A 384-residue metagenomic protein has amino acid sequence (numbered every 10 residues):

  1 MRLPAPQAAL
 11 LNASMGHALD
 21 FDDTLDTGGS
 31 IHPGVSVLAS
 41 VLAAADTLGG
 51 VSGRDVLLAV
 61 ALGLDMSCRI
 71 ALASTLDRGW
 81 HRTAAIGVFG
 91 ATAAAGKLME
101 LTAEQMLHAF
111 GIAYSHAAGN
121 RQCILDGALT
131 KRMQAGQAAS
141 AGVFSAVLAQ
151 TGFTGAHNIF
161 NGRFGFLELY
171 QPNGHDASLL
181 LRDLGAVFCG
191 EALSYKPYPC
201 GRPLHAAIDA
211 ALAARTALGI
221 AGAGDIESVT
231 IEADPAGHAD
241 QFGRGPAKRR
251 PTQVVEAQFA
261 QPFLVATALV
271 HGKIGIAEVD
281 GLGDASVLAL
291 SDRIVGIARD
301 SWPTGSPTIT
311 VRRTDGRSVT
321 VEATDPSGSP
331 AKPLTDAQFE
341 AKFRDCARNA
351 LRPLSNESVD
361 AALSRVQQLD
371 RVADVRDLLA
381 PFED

Functional and structural regions predicted by a protein language model:
M1-S30, T130-S140, V147-D384: Terminal-appendage/accessory-domain detector
A13-I70, S74: Hydrophobic alpha-helical hairpins/lids featuring a short glycine-rich hinge
G29-V35, D55-V60, L76-V88, M133-A135 (+2 more regions): Active-site nucleophile and cofactor-binding loops and adjacent substrate-binding regions of central metabolic enzymes
G34-A39, A43, R82-L98, H108-L179: Amphipathic alpha-helical interface segments
L42-G49, R69, A94-T102, A268-H271: Alpha-helix C-terminal capping segments
L48-L57, E100-L107, G155-N158, S355: Structural helix-adjacent loops and short alpha-helical linkers that scaffold large soluble proteins
R54-G63, E104-I112, D225-I226: Extended, well-ordered alpha-helical scaffold segments
S74-R78, L125-D126: Membrane-interface helix caps and helix-loop-helix hairpins in membrane proteins
